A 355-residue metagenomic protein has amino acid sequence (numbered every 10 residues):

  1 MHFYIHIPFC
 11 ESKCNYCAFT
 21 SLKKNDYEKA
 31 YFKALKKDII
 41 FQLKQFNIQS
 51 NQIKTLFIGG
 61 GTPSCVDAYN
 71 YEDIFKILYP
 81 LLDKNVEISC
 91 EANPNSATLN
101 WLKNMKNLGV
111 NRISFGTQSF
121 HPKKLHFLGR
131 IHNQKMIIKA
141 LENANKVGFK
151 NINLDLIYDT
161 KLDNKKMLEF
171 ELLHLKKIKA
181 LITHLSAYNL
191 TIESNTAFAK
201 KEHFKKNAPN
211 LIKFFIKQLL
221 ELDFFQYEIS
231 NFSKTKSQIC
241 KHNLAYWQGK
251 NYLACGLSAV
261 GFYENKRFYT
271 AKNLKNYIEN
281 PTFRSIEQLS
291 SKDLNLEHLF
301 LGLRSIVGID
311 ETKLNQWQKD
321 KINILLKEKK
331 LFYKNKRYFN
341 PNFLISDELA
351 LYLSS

Functional and structural regions predicted by a protein language model:
M1-F3: Extreme N-terminal starter segment of soluble prokaryotic enzymes
P8-F19: Local cysteine-cluster metal-coordination motifs and their immediate loop/turn environment, predominantly Fe-S cluster
A18-K44, K54-K313: C-terminal scaffold of the Radical SAM
N315-E328: Short amphipathic alpha-helical interaction segments
L326-K336: A short, conserved structural fragment
R337-P341: Minor-groove-contacting beta-hairpin "wing" of winged helix-turn-helix DNA-binding domains
N342-S355: Short, amphipathic alpha-helical interaction segments positioned at domain boundaries
